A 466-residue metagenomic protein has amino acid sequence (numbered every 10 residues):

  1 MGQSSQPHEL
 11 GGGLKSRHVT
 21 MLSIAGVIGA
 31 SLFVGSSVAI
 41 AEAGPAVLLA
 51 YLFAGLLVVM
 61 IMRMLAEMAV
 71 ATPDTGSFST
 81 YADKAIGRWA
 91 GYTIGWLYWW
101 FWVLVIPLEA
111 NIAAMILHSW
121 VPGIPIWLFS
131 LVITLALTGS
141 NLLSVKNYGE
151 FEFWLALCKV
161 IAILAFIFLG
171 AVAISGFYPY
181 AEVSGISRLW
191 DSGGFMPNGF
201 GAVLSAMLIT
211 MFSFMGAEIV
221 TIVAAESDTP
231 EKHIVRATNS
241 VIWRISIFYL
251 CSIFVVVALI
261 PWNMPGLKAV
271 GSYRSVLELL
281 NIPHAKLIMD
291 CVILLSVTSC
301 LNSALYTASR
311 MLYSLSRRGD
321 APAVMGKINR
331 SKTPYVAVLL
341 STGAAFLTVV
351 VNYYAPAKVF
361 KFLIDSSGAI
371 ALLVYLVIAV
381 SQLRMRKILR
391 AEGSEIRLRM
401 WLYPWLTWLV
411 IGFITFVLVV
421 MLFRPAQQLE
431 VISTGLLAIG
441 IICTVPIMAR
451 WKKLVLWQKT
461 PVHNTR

Functional and structural regions predicted by a protein language model:
M1-G35, I40-A46, V58-R63, T75 (+4 more regions): Membrane-interface "cap" regions at the ends of multi-pass membrane proteins
M1-P7, S79-D83, W89, A110-S130 (+5 more regions): Helix-loop-helix connectors at the membrane interface of multi-pass transporters/channels
S5-L10, V47-L48, P122-P125, L157-D290: Helix-loop-helix junctions that connect adjacent transmembrane segments in multi-pass membrane transporters
G11, I24, V34-F129, I133 (+4 more regions): Extracellular loop-to-transmembrane helix junctions
D74, L97-N111, F214-S227, P283-A323 (+3 more regions): Membrane-helix boundary/coupling elements in multi-pass transport proteins
T80-Y81, G87, S119, W190-G193 (+2 more regions): TM-loop-TM module centered on a large, flexible mid-protein loop between adjacent transmembrane helices in multi-pass
W127-S184, M215, T238-I242, I364-V377 (+2 more regions): Membrane-interface loop-to-helix entry segments
W154, V324-K332, L372-L429, Q458 (+1 more regions): C-terminal membrane-solvent junction of multi-pass transporters and transport-like membrane proteins
